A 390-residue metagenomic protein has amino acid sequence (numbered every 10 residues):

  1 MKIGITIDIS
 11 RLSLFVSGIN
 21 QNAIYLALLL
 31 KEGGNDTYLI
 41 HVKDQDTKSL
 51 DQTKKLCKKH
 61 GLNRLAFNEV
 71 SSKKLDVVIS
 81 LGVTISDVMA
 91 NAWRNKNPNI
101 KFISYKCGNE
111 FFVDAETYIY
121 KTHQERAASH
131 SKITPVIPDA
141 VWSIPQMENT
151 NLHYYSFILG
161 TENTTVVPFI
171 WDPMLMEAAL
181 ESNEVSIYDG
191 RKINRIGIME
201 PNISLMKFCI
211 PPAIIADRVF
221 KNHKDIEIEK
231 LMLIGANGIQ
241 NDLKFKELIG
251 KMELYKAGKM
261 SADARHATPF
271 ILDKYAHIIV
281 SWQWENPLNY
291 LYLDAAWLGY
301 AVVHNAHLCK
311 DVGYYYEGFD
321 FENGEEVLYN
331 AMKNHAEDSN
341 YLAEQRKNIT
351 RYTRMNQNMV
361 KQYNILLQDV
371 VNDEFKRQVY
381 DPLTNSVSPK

Functional and structural regions predicted by a protein language model:
I7-S10, N20-I137, T150, D263-A267: Extended catalytic core of nucleotide-activated donor transferases of GT-like folds
L14-L29, F208-I215, Q362: Conserved alpha-helical elements of sugar-nucleotide-dependent glycosyltransferases
F15, T150-H153, I158-K259: Conserved catalytic-core segment of nucleotide-activated headgroup transferases in glycan assembly
D36-K43, S104-Y105, W142-S143, E229-G238: Short internal beta-strands
L65-F67, N237-L298: Donor nucleotide-activated moiety binding/catalytic core segment of transferases that use nucleotide-activated donors
F112-S182, Y363: A short, active-site helix/loop in glycosyltransferases that binds the activated sugar's phosphate group
K274-R354: Catalytic binding pocket for nucleotide-activated donors in carbohydrate/polymer assembly enzymes
H335-P389: A charged, aromatic-enriched C-terminal amphipathic alpha-helix characteristic of glycosyltransferases across folds
